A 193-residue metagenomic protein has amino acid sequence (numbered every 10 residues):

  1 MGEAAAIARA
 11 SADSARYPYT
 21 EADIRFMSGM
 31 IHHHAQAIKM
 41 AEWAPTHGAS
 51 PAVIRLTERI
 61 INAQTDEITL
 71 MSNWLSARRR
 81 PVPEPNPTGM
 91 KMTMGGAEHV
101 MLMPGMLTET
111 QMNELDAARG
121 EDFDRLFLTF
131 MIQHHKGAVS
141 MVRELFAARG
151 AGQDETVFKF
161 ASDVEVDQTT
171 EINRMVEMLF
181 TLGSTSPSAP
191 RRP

Functional and structural regions predicted by a protein language model:
M1-P193: All-alpha RGS (Regulator of G-protein Signaling) helical domain and cognate RGS-like helical scaffolds
